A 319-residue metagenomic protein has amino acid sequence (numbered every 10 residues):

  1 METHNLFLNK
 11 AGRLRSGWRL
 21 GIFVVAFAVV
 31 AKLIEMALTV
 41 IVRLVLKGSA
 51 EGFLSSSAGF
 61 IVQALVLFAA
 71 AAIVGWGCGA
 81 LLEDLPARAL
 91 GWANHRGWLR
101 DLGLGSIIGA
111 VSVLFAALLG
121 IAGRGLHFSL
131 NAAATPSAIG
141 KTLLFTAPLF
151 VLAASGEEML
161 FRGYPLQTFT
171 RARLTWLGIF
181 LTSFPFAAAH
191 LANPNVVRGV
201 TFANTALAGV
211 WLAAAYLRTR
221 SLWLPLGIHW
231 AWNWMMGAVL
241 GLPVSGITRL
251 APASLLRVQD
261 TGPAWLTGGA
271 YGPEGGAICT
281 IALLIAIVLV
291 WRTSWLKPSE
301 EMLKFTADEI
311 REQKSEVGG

Functional and structural regions predicted by a protein language model:
M1-N94, W98, G237-G319: N-terminal, membrane-interfacial amphipathic/helix-forming hydrophobic leader that caps and precedes the first
K10, G156-L181, A214-S221: Membrane-interface helix/loop boundary segments of multi-pass membrane proteins
G21-V25, I61-V62, L102-I107, L143-L144 (+4 more regions): Hydrophobic alpha-helical transmembrane segments
L38-V62, E83-M159, L166-R171, M302-T306 (+2 more regions): Juxtamembrane helix-loop-helix connectors linking adjacent transmembrane helices in multi-pass membrane enzymes
L65-A70, G140-A147, L160, A203-L207 (+1 more regions): Membrane-embedded alpha-helical segments of multi-pass membrane proteins, especially the transmembrane helices
V113, F150-V151, L174-L191, T205-G209: Small-polar-interrupted transmembrane alpha-helices in polytopic inner-membrane proteins
H190-G199: Membrane-interface helix caps and helix-loop-helix hairpins in membrane proteins
T201-W265: Functionally important transmembrane alpha-helices
